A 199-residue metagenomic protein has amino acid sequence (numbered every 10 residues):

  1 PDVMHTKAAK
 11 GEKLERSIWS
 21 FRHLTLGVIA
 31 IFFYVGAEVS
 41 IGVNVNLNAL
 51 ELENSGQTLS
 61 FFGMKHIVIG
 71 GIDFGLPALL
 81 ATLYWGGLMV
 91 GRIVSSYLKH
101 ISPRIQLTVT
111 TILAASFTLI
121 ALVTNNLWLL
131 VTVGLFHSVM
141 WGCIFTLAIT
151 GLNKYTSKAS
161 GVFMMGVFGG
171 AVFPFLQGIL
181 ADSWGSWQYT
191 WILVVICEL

Functional and structural regions predicted by a protein language model:
P1, Q188-L199: Symmetry-related core transmembrane helices of the 12-TM Major Facilitator Superfamily/SLC fold
V3-G27: Juxtamembrane intracellular "pre-TM" segments in multi-pass secondary transporters
I18-A81: Extracytoplasmic gate region of multi-pass secondary transporters
A49-L50, L98-K99, Q177-S186, T190: Interfacial helix-cap and linker-helix signal at transmembrane-aqueous boundaries of multi-pass secondary transporters
V90-P103, A181: Helix-to-loop junctions at the C-terminal end of transmembrane segments in multipass secondary transporters
I101-I144: C-terminal transmembrane helical hairpin of 12-TM major facilitator-type secondary transporters
S138-T156: Intracellular juxtamembrane helix-capping segments at the cytosolic ends of symmetry-related transmembrane helices
G151-S186: A late C-terminal transmembrane helix in Major Facilitator Superfamily
